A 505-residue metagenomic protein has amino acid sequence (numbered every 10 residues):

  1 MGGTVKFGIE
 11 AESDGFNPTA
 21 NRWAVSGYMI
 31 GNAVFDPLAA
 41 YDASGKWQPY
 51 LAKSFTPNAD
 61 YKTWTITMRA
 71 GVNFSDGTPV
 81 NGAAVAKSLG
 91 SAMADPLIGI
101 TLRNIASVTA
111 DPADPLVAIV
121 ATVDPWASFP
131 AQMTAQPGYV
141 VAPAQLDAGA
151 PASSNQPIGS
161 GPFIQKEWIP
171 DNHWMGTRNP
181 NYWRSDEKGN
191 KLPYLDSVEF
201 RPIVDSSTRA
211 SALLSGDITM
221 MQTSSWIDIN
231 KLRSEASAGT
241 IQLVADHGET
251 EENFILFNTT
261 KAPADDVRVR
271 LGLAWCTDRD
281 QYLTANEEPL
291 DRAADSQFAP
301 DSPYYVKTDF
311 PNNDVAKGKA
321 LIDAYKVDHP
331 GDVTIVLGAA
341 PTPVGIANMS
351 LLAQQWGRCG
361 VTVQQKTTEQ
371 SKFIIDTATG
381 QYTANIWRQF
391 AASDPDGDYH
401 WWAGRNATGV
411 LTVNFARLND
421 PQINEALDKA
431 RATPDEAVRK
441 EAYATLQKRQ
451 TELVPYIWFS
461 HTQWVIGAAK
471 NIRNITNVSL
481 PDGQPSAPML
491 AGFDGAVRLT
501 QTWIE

Functional and structural regions predicted by a protein language model:
K6, N81-S88, P115-I119, G161-P162 (+5 more regions): Alpha-helical secondary-structure segments
G8-A59, G90, I158: N-terminal lobe/hinge region of extracytoplasmic solute-binding protein
I9-M29, L51-K53, T78, S128-Y139 (+3 more regions): A structural "hinge/loop" feature
T67, I100-L146, P151, E167-I169: Surface-exposed binding/hinge segments that line and control ligand-binding clefts or catalytic entry sites
T134-L192, S197, A316, A320 (+1 more regions): Gly/Pro-rich hinge or "lid" segments in bacterial periplasmic/extracellular proteins
F163, A264, R292-Y325, T342-A347: Structural transition elements
I169, H173, C276-Y304, P343-A353 (+1 more regions): Detector for C-terminal structural segments
Y182-K231, A353, T362: Ligand-site clamp/hinge motif
